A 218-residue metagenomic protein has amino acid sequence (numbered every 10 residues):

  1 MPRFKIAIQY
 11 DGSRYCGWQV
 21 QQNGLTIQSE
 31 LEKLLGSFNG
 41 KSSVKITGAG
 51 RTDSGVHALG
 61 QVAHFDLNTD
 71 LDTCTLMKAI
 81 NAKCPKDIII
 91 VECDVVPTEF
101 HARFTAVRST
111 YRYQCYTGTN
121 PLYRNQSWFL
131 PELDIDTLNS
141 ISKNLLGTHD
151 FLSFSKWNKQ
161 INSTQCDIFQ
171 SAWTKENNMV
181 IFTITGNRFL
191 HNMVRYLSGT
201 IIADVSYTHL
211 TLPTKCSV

Functional and structural regions predicted by a protein language model:
M1-L210: Structured-RNA-binding interfaces characteristic of tRNA pseudouridine synthases
H209-V218: Single conserved hydrophobic/aromatic residue that forms the stacking wall/gate of nucleotide- or nucleobase-binding
